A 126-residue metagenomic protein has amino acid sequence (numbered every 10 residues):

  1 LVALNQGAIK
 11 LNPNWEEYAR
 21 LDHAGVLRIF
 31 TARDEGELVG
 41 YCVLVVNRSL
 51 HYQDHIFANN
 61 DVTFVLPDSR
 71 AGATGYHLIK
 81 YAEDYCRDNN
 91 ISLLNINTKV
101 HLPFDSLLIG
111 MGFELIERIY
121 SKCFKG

Functional and structural regions predicted by a protein language model:
L1-Y18: Conserved GNAT-fold acetyl-CoA-binding loop/helix
A19-T31: A short helix-loop-beta-strand connector motif used in the catalytic cores of GNAT acetyltransferases and, in some
T31, E37-V46: Conserved beta-strand in the GNAT
R48-N60: A conserved beta-turn-beta hairpin within the catalytic core of GNAT-like acetyltransferases that forms part
D61-G72: A short, internal acetyl-CoA/4′-phosphopantetheine-binding micro-motif in the GNAT/acyltransferase core
R70-D84: Conserved acetyl-CoA-binding loop-helix of GNAT-fold acetyltransferases
L94-D105, F124: Conserved beta-strand-loop-alpha-helix junction that forms the acyl-donor binding cleft
L108-R118: Conserved acetyl-CoA-binding loop of GNAT-fold acetyltransferases
